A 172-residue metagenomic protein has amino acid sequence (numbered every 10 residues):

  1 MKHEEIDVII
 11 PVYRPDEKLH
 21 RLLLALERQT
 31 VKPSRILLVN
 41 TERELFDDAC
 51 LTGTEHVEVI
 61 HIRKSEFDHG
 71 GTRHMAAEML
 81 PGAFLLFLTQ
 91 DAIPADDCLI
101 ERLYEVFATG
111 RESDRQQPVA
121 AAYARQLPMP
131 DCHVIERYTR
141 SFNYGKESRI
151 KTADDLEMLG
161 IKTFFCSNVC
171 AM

Functional and structural regions predicted by a protein language model:
E4-D7, R35: Cell-envelope/extracellular polymer assembly enzymes that use nucleotide-activated donors
P15-R28: Short, well-formed alpha-helical segments that are part of the catalytic scaffolds of diverse glycosyltransferases
P33-R43, I62: Short beta-strand/loop segment that forms part of the nucleotide-sugar
N40-D48, A92-I93: A conserved acidic beta->alpha catalytic loop
R63-L80: Glycine-rich, basic loop-to-helix element that forms the pyrophosphate-binding segment of sugar-nucleotide handling
L85: Short aromatic/hydrophobic "clamp" motif used to bind/position activated sugar donors
C98-R137: Conserved donor NDP-sugar-binding/catalytic core segment of glycosyltransferases
T152-M172: A recurrent flexible, glycine/aromatic-enriched loop bordering the glycosyltransferase active site that acts as
